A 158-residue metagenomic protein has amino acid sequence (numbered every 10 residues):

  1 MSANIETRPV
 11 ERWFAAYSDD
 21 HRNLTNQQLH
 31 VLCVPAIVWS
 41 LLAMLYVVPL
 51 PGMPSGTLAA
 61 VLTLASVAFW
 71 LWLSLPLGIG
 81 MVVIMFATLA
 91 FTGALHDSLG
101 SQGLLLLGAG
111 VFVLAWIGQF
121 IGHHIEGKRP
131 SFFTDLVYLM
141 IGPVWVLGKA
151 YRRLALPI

Functional and structural regions predicted by a protein language model:
S2-A3, T7, A36-M44, L89-G93 (+3 more regions): Hydrophobic alpha-helical transmembrane segments
S2-D20, H124-I158: Membrane-proximal soluble regions of multi-pass membrane proteins
N4-P9, L50-A59, A87-T88: Hydrophobic alpha-helical transmembrane segments
F14-P35, L41-L45, S66-P76, I125 (+1 more regions): Membrane interfacial helix-start motif at the N-side
S40-G52, A65-W72, P76-L77, A87-S98: Membrane-helix exit/interface motif
M44-V61, L105-G110: Structural signature of hydrophobic alpha-helical transmembrane segments
A65-P76, M81, A94, V111-G127 (+1 more regions): Transmembrane alpha-helical segments that form the membrane-embedded catalytic/substrate-channel core of multi-pass
I79-A87, T134-L136: Cytoplasmic-side transmembrane-helix entry/capping segments in multi-pass membrane proteins
